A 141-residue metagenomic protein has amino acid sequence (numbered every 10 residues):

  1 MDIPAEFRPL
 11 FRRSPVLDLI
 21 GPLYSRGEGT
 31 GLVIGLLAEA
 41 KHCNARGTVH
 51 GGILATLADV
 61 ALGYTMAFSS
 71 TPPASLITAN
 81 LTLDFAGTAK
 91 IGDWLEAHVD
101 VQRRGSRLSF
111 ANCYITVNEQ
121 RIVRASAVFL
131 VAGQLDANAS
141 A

Functional and structural regions predicted by a protein language model:
M1-A141: Terminal targeting signals and extreme-terminal segments of soluble enzymes
